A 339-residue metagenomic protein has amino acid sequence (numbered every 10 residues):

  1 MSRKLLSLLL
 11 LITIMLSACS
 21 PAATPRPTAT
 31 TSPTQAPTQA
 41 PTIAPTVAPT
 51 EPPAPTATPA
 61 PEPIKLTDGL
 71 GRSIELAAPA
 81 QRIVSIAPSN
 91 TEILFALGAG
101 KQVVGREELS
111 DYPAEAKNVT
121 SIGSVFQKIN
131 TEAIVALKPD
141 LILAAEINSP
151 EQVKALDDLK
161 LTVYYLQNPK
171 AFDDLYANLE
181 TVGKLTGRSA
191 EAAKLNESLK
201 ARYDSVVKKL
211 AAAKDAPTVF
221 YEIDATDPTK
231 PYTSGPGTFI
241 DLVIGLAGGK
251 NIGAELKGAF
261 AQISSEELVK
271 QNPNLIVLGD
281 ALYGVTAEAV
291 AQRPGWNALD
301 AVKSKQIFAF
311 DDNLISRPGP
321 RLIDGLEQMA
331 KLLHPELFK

Functional and structural regions predicted by a protein language model:
R3-L11: Sec-dependent signal peptide recognition, specifically the positively charged N-region followed immediately by
L5-L6, C19-T91, A190-Y221, N272-L275 (+1 more regions): Bacterial Sec-exported substrate-binding components of ABC uptake systems
I14-A18: C-terminal motif of bacterial Sec signal peptides marking the signal peptidase cleavage site
G69-G71, I122-T131, I147, P169 (+1 more regions): Short helix-initiation/N-cap motifs at beta->coil->alpha
S73, E151-P228, G253-E255, K305-K339: Extracytoplasmic substrate-binding proteins
R82-L137, L141-E146, I252: A short, structured surface patch at a secondary-structure boundary
N130-I147, L161, S264-A281: Proline-aspartate-enriched helix->loop->beta-strand connector
S234-F260, A309: His/Asp/Glu-enriched short active-site or ligand-binding loop at hydrolase and phosphoryl-transfer sites
